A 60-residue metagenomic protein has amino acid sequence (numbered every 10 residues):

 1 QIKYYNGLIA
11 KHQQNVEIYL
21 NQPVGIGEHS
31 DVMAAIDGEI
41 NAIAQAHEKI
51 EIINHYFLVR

Functional and structural regions predicted by a protein language model:
Q1-R60: Extended, charge-rich alpha-helical interface modules
